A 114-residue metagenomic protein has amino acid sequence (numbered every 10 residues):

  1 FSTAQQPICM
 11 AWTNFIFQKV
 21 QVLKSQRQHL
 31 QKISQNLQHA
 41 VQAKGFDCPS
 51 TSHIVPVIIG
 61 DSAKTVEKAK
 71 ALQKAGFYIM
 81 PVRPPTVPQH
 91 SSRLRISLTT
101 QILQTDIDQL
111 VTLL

Functional and structural regions predicted by a protein language model:
F1-Q5: Active-site PLP-lysine loop of aminotransferase-like
Q6, P84-P85: Short, ordered loop/turn segments at secondary-structure junctions
C9: Active-site phosphate/pyrophosphate-binding segments
N14-H53, I58-Y78: Conserved PLP-dependent catalytic core of the aminotransferase class-I/II
V55, P85-T86: Conserved beta-strand edge residues that scaffold enzyme active sites
K74-Y78, T86-L114: PLP-dependent enzyme catalytic core of the Aspartate aminotransferase-like
